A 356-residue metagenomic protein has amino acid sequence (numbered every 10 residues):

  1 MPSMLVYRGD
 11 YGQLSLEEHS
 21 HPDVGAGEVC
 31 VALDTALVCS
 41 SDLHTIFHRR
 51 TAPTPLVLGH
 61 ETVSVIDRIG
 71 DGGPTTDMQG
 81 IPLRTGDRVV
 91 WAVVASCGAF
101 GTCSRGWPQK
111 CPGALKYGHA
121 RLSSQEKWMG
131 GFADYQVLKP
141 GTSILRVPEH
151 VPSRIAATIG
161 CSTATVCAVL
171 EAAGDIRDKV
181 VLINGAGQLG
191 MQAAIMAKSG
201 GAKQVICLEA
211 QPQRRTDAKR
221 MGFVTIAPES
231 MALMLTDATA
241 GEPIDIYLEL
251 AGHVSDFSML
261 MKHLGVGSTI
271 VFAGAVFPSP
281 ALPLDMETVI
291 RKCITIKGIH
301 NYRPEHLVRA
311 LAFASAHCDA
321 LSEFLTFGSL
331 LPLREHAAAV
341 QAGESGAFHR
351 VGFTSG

Functional and structural regions predicted by a protein language model:
P22-A36, R49-S104, P148-H150: Glycine-rich beta-strand-centered segment in the early N-terminal region that forms part of a ligand/cofactor-binding
C39, P82, A92-I144: Cysteine-cluster motifs in flexible loop/terminal segments that predominantly coordinate metals
G86, Y135, P148-S230: Mid-domain Rossmann-like dinucleotide-binding core that forms the NAD(H)/NADP(H) cofactor-binding site
V90, Y247-L248, V271: N-terminal Rossmann-like NAD(P) cofactor-binding module of classical short-chain dehydrogenase/reductase
S230-E242: Short amphipathic alpha-helix with an adjacent loop that forms part of the alpha/beta core around
V254-A316, S355-G356: Glycine-rich phosphate-binding loop and adjacent beta-alpha segment of Rossmann(oid) nucleotide-cofactor-binding
S258, P304-G356: C-terminal hydrophobic helical "lid"/dimerization subdomain of Rossmann-like NAD(P)H-dependent oxidoreductases
